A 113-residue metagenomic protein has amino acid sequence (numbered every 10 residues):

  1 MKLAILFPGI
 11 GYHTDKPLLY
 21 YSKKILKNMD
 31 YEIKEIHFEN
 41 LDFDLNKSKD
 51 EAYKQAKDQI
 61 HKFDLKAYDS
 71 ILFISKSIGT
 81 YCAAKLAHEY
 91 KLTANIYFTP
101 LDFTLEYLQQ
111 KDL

Functional and structural regions predicted by a protein language model:
K2-Y68: Serine-hydrolase catalytic machinery in alpha/beta-hydrolase-like enzymes
I5-I10, I74, F98, L113: Short hydrophobic segments within beta-strands
D15-P17, C82-K85, E106-Y107: Short glycine-/acidic-enriched loop or helix-start segments at secondary-structure transitions that form or flank
L26, L86-Y90: Aromatic pocket-lining residues of Rossmann-like dinucleotide-binding sites
Y68-F73, N95: Conserved alpha/beta-hydrolase fold motif
I71-A83, A87: Gly/Ala-rich beta-loop-alpha elbow adjacent to hydrolase catalytic centers
Y90-F103: A conserved short beta-strand
P100-L113: The feature captures the conserved acid-bearing segment of alpha/beta-hydrolase catalytic domains
